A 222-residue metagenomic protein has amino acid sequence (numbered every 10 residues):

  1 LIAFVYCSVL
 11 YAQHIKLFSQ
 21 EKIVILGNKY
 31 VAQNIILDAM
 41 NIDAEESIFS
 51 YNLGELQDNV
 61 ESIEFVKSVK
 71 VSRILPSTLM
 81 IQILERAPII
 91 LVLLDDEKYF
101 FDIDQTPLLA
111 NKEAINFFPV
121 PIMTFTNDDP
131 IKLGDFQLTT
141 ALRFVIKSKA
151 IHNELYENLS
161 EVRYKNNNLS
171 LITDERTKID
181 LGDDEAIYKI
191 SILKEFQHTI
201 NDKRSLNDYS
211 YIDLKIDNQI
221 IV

Functional and structural regions predicted by a protein language model:
L1-L10: Hydrophobic membrane-insertion alpha-helices, especially the h-region of bacterial N-terminal signal peptides
V9-A114: Terminal hydrophobic membrane-targeting helix
F18-Q20, V31, E64, I74-T78 (+8 more regions): Extracytoplasmic
G27-K29, I83-A87, T124-N127, T173-E175 (+2 more regions): Flexible glycine-/small-residue-rich
S47-F49, I90-L93, P130-F136, L181-D183 (+1 more regions): Solvent-exposed, non-transmembrane alpha-helical starts
L79-E161: Extracytoplasmic segments of membrane-associated envelope/inner-membrane machinery
D135-T199: Soluble extracytoplasmic domains of inner/organellar membrane proteins
D183-V222: Extracytoplasmic/luminal low-complexity segments enriched in Pro/Gly and acidic/polar residues that act as flexible
